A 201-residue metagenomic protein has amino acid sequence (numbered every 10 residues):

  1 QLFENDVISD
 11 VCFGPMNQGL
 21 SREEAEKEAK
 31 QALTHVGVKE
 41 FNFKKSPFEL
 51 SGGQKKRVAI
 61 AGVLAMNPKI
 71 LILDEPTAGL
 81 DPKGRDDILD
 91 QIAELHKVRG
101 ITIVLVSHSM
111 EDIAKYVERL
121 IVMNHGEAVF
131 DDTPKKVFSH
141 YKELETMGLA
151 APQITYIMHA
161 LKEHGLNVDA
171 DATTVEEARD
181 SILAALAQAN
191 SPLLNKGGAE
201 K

Functional and structural regions predicted by a protein language model:
E24-F41: Conserved ABC ATPase "signature" region
S46-L50, Q54: Conserved ABC ATPase signature
N67: Conserved catalytic motifs of ABC-family nucleotide-binding domains
L71-D74: Catalytic Walker B motif of ABC-type/P-loop ATPase nucleotide-binding domains
S107-H108: H-loop/switch region of ABC-family ATPase nucleotide-binding domains
I113-K115: A short, surface-exposed alpha-helical micro-motif characterized by mixed small hydrophobic and charged/polar residues
H125-G126: Conserved ABC ATPase "signature" C-loop
